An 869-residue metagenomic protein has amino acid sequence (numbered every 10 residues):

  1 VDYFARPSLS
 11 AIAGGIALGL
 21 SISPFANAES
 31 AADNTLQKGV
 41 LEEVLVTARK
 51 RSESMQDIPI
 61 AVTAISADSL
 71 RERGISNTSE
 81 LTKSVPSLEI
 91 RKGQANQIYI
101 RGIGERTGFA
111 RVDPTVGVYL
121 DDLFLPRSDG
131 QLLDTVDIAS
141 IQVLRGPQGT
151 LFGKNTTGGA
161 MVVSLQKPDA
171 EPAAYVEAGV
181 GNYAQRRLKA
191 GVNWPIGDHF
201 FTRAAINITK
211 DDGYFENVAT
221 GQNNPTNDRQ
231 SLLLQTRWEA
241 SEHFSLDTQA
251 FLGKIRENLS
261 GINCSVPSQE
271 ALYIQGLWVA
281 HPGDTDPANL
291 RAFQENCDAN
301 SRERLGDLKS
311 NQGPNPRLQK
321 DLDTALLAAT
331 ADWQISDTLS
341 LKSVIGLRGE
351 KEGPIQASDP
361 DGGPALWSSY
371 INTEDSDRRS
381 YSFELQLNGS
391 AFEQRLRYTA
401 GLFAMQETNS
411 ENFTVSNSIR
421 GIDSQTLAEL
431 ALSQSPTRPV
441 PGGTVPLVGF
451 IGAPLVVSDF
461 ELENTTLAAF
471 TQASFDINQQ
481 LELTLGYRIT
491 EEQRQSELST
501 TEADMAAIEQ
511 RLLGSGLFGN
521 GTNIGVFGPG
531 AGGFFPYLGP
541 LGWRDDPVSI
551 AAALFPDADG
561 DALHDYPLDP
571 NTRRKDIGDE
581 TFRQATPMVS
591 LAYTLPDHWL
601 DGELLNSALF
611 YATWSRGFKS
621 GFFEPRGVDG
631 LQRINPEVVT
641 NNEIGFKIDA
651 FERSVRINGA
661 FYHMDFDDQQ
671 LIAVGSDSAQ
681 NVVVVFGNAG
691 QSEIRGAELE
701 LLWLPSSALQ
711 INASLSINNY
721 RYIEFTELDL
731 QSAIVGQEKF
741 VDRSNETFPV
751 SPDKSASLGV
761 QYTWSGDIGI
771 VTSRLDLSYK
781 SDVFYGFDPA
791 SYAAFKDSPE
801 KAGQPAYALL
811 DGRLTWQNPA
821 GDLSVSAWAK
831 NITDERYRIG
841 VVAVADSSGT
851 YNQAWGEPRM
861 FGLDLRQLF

Functional and structural regions predicted by a protein language model:
D2-F4, K154, A689-R695, P749 (+3 more regions): C-terminal beta-signal and terminal closure region of outer-membrane beta-barrel proteins
L36-E171, I644: Acidic, small-polar-rich N-terminal luminal/periplasmic segments of exported/outer-membrane proteins
P114-T115, R127, V136-R145, T150-L232 (+6 more regions): Outer-membrane beta-barrel translocator/receptor signature
V162, A170-E171, E177-G179, G191-P287 (+7 more regions): Periplasmic-side early beta-strands and strand-to-turn transitions of outer-membrane beta-barrels
E239, L387, R397, G401-M405 (+1 more regions): Structural signature of Gram-negative outer-membrane beta-barrels, strongest in the C-terminal barrel of TonB-dependent
T330-Q334, S340-G346, K351-Q356, T594 (+5 more regions): Membrane-embedded beta-barrel scaffold of Gram-negative outer-membrane proteins
Y398, Q479-L483, E491, A660-D665 (+2 more regions): Gram-negative outer-membrane beta-barrel transporters
I422, N606, S706, S778-A793 (+1 more regions): C-terminal beta-signal and adjacent terminal beta-strands/loops of Gram-negative outer-membrane beta-barrel proteins
